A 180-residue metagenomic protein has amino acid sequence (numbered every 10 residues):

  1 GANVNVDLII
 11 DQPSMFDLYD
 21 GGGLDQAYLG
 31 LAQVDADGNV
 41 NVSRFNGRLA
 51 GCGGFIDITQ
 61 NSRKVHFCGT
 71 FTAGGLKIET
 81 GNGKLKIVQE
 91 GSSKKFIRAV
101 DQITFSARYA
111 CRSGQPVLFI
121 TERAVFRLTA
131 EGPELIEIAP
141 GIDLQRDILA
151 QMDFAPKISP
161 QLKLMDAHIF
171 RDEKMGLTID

Functional and structural regions predicted by a protein language model:
G1-K174: Conserved phosphate- and dinucleotide-binding cores of soluble alpha/beta proteins, encompassing both enzyme active
M175-D180: Long, compositionally biased
